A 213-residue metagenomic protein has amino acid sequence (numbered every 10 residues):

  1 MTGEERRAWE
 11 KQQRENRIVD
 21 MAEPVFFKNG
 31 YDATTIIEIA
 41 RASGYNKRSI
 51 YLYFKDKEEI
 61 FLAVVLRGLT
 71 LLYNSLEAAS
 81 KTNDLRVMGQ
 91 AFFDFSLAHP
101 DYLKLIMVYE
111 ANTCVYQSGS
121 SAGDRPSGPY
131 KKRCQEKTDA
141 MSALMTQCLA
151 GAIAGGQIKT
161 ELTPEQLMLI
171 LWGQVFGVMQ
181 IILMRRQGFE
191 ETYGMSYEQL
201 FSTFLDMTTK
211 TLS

Functional and structural regions predicted by a protein language model:
M1, D94, A98, D139 (+3 more regions): C-terminal peripheral helix-coil segments that are non-catalytic and often amphipathic
M1-Q13: N-terminal intrinsically disordered/low-complexity leader segments
R17, M21, V25-E59, A63: Helix-turn-helix
D32-A33, I158, L162: Short, charged helix-capping/linker segments at alpha-helix termini
E59-G68, S75-L76: Alpha-helical DNA-contacting segments of helix-turn-helix folds
A63, E77-K104, P164-L171: Hydrophobic alpha-helical connector segments
L97-L144, Q166: Short secondary-structure transition hinges
K104-M107, V115, E161, M184-E191: Short, hydrophobic secondary-structure boundary micro-motifs
